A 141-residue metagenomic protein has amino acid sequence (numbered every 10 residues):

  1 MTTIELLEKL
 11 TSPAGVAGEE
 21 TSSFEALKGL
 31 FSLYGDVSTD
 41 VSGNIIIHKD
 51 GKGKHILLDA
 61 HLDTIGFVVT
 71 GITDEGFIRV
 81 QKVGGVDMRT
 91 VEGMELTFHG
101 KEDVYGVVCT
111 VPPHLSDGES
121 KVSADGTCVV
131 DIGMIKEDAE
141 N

Functional and structural regions predicted by a protein language model:
M1-N141: N-terminal hydrophobic/helix-forming segments and targeting peptides
